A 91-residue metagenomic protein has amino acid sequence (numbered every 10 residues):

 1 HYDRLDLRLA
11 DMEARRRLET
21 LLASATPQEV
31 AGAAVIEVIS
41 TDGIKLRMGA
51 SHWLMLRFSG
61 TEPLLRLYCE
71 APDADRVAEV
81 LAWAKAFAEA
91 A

Functional and structural regions predicted by a protein language model:
H1-A91: Phosphate-binding and adjacent anionic-ligand microenvironments
